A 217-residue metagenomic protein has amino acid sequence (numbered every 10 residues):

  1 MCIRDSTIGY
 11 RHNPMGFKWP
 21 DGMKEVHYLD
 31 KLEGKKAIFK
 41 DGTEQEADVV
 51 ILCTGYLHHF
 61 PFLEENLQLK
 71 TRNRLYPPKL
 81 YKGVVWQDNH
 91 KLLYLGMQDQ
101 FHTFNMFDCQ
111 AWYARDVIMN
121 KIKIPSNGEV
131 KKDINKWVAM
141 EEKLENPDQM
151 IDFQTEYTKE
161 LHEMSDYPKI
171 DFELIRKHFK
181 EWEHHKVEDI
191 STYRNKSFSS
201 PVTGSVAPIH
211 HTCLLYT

Functional and structural regions predicted by a protein language model:
M1-I3, Y216-T217: Conserved small/polar residues in nucleotide/adenosyl-binding loops
R4-Q45, L57-H59, Q87, L93 (+1 more regions): Rossmann-like dinucleotide-binding core of oxidoreductases
T7, T54, T217: Ser/Thr-centric signal marking residues that sit in or immediately flank functional binding/regulatory motifs
D21-K24, L52, R72-P77: Short, functionally important structural connectors and interaction interfaces within domains
D48-G55: Short hydrophobic core segments
F62-N66: Short amphipathic alpha-helical segments
L67-L92: FAD-binding beta-loop-beta segment adjacent to the flavin cofactor pocket
K91-L215: C-terminal, flexible cofactor-proximal segment of oxidoreductases
